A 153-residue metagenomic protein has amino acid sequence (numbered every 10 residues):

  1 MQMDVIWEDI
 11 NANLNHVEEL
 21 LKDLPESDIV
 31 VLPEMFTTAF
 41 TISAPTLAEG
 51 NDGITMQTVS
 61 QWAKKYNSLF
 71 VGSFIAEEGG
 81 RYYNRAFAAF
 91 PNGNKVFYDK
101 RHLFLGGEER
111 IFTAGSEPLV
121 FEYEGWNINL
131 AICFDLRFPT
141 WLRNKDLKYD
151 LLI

Functional and structural regions predicted by a protein language model:
M1-D4: Short beta-strand segments enriched in small/hydrophobic residues
I10-N11, E19-P91: Cys-nucleophile CN-hydrolase/nitrilase-fold catalytic domain and related Cys-dependent amidase chemistry that acts on
A12, N51-I54, I111-T113, R137: Short secondary-structure boundary/capping elements
A12-K22, L136-R143: Short, acidic/polar
E77-L147: Active-site catalytic loop in hydrolytic enzyme cores
L147-I153: Short, intrinsically disordered, charge-balanced linker/junction segments flanking boundaries in proteins
